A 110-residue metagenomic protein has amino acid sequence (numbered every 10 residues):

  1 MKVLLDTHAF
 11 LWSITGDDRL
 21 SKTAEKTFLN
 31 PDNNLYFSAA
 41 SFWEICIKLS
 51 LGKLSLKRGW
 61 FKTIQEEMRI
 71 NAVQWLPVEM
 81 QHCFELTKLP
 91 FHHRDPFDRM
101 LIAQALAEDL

Functional and structural regions predicted by a protein language model:
M1-S38, L51-E66, E108: Short, well-structured N-terminal submotif of metal-dependent ribonuclease cores
T7-H8, I45, L86, A105: Generic structural signal for small/hydrophobic residues in well-ordered secondary structure, especially within
K53-F61, Q65, R69-L110: Active-site neighborhoods of divalent-metal-dependent phosphate/nucleic-acid chemistry enzymes
